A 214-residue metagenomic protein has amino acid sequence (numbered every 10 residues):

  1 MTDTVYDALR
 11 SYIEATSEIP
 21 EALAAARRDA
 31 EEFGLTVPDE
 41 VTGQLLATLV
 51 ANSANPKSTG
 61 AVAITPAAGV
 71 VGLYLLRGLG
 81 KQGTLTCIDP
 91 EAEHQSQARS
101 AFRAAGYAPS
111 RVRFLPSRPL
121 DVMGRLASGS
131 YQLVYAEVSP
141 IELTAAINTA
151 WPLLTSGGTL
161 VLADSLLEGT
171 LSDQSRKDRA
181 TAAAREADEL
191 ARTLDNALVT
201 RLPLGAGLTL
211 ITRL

Functional and structural regions predicted by a protein language model:
M1-L133, V138-T155, T159, S165-L214: A short alpha-helical cap/connector motif
